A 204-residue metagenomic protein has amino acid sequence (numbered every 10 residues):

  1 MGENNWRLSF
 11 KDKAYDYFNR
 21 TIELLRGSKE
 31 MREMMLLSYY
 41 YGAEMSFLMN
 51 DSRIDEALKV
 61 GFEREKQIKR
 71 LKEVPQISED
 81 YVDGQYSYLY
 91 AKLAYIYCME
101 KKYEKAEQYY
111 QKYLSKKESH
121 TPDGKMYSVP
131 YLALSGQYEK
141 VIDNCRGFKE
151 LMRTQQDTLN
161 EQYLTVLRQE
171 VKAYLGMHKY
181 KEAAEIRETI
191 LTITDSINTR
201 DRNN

Functional and structural regions predicted by a protein language model:
N5-A14, F18-V74, Q85: Solenoidal tandem-repeat scaffolds enriched in leucines and small polar residues
R7, L36, G42-A43, Q85 (+4 more regions): "A position-specific structural signal for the A-helix of alpha-solenoid helical repeats
D12-Y15, D55-L58, K72, Y81-G84 (+2 more regions): Hydrophobic positions within repeat-based interaction scaffolds
N19-K29, F62-Q76, E107-K116, R146-T154 (+1 more regions): Amphipathic alpha-helical segments of tetratricopeptide repeats
R32-M35, I77-G84, S119, E161: Residue signature of alpha-solenoid helical repeat architecture, marking inter-repeat boundaries and helix-start
S87, T121-P122: Helix-start (N-cap) detector for alpha-helical repeat units in TPR-like alpha-solenoids, especially tetratricopeptide
